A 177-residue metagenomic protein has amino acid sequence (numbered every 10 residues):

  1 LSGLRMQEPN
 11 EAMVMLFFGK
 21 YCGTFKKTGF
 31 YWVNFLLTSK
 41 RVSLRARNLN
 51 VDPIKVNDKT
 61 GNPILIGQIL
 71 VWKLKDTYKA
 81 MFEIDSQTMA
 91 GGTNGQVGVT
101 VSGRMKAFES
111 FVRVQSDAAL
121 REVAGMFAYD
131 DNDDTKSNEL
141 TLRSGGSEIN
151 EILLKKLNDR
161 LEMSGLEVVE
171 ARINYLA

Functional and structural regions predicted by a protein language model:
L1-N48: Interfacial loop/beta elements and low-complexity acidic/Ser/Thr-rich segments of macromolecular assembly/processing
L44-Y175: Amphipathic, interface-forming alpha-helical segments with heptad-repeat character
